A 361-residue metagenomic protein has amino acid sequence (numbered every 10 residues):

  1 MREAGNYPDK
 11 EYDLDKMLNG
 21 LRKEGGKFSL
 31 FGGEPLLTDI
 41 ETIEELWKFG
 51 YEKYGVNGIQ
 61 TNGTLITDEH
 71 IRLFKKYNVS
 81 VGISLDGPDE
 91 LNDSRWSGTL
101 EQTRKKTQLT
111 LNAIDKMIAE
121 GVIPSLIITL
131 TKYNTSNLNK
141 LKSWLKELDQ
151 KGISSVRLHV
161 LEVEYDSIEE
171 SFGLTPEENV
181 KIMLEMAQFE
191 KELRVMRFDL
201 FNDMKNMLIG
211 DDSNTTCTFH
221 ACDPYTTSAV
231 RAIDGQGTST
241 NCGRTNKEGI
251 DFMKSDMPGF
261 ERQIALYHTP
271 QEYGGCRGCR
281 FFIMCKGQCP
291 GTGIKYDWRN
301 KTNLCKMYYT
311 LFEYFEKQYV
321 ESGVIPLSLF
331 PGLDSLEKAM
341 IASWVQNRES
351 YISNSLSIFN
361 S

Functional and structural regions predicted by a protein language model:
M1-L14, D297-M307: Non-heme iron-sulfur electron-transfer modules
M1-R2, G26-L30, G237, C279: N-terminal pre-triad scaffold of radical SAM enzymes
G5-E11, T99-L111, D115-T226, V230-G235 (+1 more regions): Radical SAM enzyme [4Fe-4S]-AdoMet core and its adjacent flexible, acidic and glycine-rich loops/tails across
N6, L14-S29, T38-E162: Radical SAM/AdoMet-radical enzyme domain recognition
G33-E34: Active-site neighborhood of divalent metal-dependent phosphoester/pyrophosphate hydrolases
D68, N241-C242: Short capping micro-motif at the N-terminus of alpha-helices
G87-D89, K132, E162-E164, S239 (+3 more regions): Short loop/turn segments at secondary-structure transitions that flank enzyme active sites
T238, R244-S361: Flexible mid-to-C-terminal extensions adjoining Fe-S/redox cofactors in radical SAM and related proteins
